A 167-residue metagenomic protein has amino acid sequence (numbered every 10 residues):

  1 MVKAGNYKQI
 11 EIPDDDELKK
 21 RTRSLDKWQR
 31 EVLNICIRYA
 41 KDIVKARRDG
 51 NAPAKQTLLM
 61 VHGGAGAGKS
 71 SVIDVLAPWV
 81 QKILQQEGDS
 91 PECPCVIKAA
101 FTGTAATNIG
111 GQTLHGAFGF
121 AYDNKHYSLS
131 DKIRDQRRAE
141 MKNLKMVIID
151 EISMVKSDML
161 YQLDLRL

Functional and structural regions predicted by a protein language model:
M1-L167: Conserved ATP-binding/catalytic motifs of P-loop helicase motor domains
